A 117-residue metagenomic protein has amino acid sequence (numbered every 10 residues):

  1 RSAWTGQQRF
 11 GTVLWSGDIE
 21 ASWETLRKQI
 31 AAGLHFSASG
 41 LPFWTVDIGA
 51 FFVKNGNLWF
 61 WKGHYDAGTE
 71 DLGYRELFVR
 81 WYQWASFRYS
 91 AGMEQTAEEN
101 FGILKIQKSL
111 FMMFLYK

Functional and structural regions predicted by a protein language model:
R1-K117: Catalytic-domain carbohydrate-binding cleft regions of carbohydrate-active enzymes
